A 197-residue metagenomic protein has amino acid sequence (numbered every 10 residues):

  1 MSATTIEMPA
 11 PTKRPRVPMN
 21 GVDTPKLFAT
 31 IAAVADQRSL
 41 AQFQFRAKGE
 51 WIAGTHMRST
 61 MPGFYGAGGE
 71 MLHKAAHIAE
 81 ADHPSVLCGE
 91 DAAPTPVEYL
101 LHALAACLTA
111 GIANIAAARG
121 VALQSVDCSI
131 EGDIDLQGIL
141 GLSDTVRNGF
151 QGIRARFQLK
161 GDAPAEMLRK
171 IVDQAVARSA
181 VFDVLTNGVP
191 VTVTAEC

Functional and structural regions predicted by a protein language model:
S2-H102, I112-C197: Extended beta-strand/beta-hairpin segments
